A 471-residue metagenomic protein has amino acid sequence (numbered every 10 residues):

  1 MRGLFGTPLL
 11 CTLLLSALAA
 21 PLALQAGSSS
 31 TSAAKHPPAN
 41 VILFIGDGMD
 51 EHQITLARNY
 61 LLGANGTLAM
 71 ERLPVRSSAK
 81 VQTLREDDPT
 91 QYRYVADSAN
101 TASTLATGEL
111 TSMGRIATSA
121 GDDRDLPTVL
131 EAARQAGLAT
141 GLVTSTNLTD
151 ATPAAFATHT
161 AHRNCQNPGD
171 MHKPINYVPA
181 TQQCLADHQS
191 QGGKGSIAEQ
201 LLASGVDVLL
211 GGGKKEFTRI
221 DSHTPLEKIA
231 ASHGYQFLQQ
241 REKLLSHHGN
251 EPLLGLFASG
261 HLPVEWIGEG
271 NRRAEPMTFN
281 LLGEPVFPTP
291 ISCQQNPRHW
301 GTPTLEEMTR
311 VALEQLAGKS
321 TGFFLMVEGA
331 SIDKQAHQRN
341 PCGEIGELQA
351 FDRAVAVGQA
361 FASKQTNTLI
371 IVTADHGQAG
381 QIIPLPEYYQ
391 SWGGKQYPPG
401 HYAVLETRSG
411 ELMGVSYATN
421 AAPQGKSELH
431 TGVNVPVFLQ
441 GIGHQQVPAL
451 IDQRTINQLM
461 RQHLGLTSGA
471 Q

Functional and structural regions predicted by a protein language model:
M1-L4: Positively charged n-region of N-terminal signal peptides that target proteins for export
P8-P21: Bacterial N-terminal signal peptides
A20-S29: Signal peptide processing junction and immediate N-terminal pro/mature segment of secreted/exported proteins
H36-L62, G121-G137, N147: Active-site-adjacent structural elements in enzyme catalytic domains
P38-N40, M49-S103, T149-Q471: A post-motif C-terminal structural segment
L43-F44, L142, V372: Structural beta-sheet core signal
S112-D123: His/Cys-centered metal/cofactor-coordination and adjacent catalytic loops
G137-T144, L148, G469-Q471: Short, well-structured beta-strand/strand-turn elements
